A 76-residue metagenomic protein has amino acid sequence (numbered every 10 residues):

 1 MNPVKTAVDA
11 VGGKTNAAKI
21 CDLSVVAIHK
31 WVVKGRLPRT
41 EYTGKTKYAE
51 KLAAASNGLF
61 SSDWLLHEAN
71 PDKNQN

Functional and structural regions predicted by a protein language model:
M1-N2: Absolute protein N-terminus
K5, T15, K19, V26 (+2 more regions): Short, charged recognition helix plus adjacent turn of helix-turn-helix-like nucleic-acid-binding domains
A7-D9: Short amphipathic helical patch at the helix-1/turn junction of helix-turn-helix
